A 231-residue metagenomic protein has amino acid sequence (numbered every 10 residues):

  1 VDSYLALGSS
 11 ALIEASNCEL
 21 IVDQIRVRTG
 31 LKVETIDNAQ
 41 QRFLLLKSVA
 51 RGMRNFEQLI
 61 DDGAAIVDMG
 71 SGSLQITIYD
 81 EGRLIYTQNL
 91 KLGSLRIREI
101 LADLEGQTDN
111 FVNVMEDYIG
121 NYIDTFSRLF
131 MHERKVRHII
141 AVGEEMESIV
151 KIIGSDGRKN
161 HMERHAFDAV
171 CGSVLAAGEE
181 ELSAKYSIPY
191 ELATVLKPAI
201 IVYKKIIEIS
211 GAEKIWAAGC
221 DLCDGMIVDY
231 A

Functional and structural regions predicted by a protein language model:
V1, L5-A6, A11-G63, I78-D80 (+1 more regions): Helical "lid/coupling" subdomains associated with nucleotide-phosphate turnover
D68: Conserved catalytic-loop position in the HRD/HxD motif
G72-Q75: Acidic, divalent-metal-coordinating active-site segment for phosphoryl/phosphodiester hydrolysis, typified by short
